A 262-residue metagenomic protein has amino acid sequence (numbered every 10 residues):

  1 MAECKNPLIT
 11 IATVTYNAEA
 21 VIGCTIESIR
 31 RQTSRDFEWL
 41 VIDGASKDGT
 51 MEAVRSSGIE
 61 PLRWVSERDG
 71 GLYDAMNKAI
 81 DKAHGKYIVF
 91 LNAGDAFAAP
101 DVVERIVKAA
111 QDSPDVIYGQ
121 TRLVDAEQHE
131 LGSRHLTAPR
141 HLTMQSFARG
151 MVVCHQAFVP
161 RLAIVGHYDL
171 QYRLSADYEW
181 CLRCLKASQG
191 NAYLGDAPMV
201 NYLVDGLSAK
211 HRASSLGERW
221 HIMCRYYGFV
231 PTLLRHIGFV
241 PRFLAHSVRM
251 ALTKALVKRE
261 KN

Functional and structural regions predicted by a protein language model:
M1-H211: Nucleotide-sugar donor-binding/catalytic module of glycosyltransferases that assemble extracellular/cell-envelope
I106, C154-P160, S214-E218, V230-R242: Hydrophobic transmembrane alpha-helix bundles
H135-A138, H211-S215, S247-L256: Short, charged low-complexity intrinsically disordered segments located at boundaries of structured domains
Q189, A197-P198, A209-L234: Catalytic core of nucleotide-sugar-dependent glycosyltransferases
C224-N262: Membrane-proximal basic amphipathic "stem/tether" segments
